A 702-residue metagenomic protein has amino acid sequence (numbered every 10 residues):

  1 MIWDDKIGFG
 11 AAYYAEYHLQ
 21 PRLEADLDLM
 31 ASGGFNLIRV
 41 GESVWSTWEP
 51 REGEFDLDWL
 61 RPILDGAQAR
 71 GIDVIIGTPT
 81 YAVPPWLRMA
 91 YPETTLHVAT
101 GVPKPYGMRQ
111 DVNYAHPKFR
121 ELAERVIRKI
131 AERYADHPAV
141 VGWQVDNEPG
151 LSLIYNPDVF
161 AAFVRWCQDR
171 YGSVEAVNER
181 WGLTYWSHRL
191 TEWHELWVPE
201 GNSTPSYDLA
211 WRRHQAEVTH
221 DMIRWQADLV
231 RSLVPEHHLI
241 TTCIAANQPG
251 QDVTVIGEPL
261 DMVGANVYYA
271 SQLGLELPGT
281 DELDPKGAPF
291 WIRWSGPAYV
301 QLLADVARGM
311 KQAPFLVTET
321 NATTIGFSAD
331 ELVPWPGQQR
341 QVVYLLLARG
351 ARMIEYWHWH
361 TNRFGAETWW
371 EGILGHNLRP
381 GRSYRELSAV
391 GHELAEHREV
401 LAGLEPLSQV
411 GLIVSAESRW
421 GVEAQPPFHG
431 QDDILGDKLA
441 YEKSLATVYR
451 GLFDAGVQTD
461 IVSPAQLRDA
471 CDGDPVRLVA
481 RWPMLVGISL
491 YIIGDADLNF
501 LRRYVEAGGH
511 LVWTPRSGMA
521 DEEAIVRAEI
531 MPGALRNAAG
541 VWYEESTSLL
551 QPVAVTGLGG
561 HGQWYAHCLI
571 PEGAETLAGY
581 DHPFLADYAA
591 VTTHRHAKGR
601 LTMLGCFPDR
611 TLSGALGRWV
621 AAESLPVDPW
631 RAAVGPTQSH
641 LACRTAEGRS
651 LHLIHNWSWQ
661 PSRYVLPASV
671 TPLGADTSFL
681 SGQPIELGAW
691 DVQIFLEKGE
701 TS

Functional and structural regions predicted by a protein language model:
M1-R22, L27-N36: An acidic-aromatic substrate-binding cleft motif
D5-F9, G34-N36, Q68-V74, D136-V141 (+7 more regions): Short, well-ordered coil/turn segments that N-cap beta-strands
G8-H18, S43-D58, P105-E124, E148-L153 (+6 more regions): The substrate-binding groove and active-site-proximal loops of carbohydrate-active enzymes, especially glycoside
A11, M30, I38, A67 (+9 more regions): Conserved, mostly hydrophobic/aromatic
Y17-A31, A123-K129, A245-T254, W335-V343 (+1 more regions): Short, acidic/polar
E24-A31, R39-P103, Q226-V234, Y491-I492: Aromatic-lined substrate-binding rim segments of carbohydrate-active enzymes
G101-L302: Polysaccharide-binding and catalytic clefts of secreted carbohydrate-active enzymes
S271, P285, P289-S702: Carbohydrate-binding surfaces of carbohydrate-active enzymes
